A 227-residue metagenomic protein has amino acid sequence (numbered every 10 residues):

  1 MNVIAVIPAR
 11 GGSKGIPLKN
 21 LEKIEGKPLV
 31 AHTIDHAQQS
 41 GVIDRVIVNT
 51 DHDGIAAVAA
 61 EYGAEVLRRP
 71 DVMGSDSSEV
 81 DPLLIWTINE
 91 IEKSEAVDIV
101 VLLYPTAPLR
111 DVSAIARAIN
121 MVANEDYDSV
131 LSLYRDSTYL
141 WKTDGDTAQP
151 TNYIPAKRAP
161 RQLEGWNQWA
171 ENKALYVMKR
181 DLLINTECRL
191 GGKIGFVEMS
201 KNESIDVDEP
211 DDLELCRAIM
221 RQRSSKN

Functional and structural regions predicted by a protein language model:
N2-N49: N-terminal glycine-rich phosphate-binding loop and ensuing alpha1 helix
I43, E95-V97, D126-Y127: Short, high-confidence coil segments that cap the C-terminus of an alpha-helix and link into the following beta-strand
I47, D53-V100, L109-S113, R117-N120: Short phosphate-binding loop-to-helix
V48-T50, V177, V207: Short beta-strand scaffold positions
V80-I85, G145-T147, P210-E214: Short, surface-exposed amphipathic charged segments that create phosphate/polyanion-binding patches used for binding
P82, P108-S200: Conserved core of the sugar-phosphate nucleotidyltransferase
L103-Y104: Active-site acidic Asp-centered loop
N185, F196-E198, N202-N227: Hydrophobic helical membrane-anchoring modules
